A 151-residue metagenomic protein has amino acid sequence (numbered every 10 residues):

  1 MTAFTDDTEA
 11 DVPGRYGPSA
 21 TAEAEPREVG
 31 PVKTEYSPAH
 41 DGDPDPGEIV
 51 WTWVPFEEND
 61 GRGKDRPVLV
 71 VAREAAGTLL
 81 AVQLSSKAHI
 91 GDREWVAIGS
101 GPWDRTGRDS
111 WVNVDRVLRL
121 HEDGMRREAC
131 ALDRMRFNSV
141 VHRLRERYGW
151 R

Functional and structural regions predicted by a protein language model:
M1-E23, S100-R151: C-terminal terminal-subdomain/extension
T21-K33: Terminal targeting signals and extreme-terminal segments of soluble enzymes
K33-A39, F56: Short alpha-helix capping/helix-loop boundary micro-motifs
F56, S86, R116-L118: Non-catalytic surface loops within mature trypsin-like serine protease
E58-D65, V70-P102: Compact nucleic-acid interaction/catalytic patches
